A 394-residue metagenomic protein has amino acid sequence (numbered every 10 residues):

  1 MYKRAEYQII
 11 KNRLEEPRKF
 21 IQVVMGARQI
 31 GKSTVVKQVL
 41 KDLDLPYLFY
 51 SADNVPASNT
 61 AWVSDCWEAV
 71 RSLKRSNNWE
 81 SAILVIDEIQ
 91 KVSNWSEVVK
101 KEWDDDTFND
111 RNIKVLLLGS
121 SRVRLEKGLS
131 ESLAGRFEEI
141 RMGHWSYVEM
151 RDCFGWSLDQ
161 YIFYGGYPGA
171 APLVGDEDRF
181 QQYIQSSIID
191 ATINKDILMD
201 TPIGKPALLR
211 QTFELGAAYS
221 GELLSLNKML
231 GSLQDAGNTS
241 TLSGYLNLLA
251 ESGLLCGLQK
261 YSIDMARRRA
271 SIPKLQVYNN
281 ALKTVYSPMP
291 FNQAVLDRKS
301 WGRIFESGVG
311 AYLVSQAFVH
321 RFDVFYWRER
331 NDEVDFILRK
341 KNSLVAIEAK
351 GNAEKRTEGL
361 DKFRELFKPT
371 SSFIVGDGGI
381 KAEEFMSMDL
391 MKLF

Functional and structural regions predicted by a protein language model:
M1-E15: N-terminal pre-Walker A segment at the start of P-loop NTPase domains
V24: Hydrophobic anchor at the beta1->P-loop junction of P-loop NTPases
K32: Conserved lysine of the Walker
V35, V39: Hydrophobic positions on the alpha1 helix immediately C-terminal to the Walker A/P-loop
Y50-W79: Short glycine-rich substrate-engagement loop in P-loop NTPases that contacts/grips substrate
S96-L117: Conserved catalytic/switch belt of AAA+ P-loop NTPases
V123-E138, F154-G155: Short regulatory helix/loop adjacent to the ATP-binding pocket of P-loop NTPases
E177, Q181-K341: Accessory nucleic acid-recognition modules appended to NTPase machines
